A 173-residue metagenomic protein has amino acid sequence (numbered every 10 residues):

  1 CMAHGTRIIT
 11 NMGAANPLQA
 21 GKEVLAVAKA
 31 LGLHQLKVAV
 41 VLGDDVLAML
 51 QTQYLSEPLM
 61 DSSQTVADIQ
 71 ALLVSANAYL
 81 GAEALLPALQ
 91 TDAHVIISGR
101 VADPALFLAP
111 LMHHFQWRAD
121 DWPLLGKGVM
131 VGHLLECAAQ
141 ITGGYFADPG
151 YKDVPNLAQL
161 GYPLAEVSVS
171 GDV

Functional and structural regions predicted by a protein language model:
C1-I96, D103-V173: Non-transmembrane, aqueous-exposed alpha-helical and coiled segments at domain scale
